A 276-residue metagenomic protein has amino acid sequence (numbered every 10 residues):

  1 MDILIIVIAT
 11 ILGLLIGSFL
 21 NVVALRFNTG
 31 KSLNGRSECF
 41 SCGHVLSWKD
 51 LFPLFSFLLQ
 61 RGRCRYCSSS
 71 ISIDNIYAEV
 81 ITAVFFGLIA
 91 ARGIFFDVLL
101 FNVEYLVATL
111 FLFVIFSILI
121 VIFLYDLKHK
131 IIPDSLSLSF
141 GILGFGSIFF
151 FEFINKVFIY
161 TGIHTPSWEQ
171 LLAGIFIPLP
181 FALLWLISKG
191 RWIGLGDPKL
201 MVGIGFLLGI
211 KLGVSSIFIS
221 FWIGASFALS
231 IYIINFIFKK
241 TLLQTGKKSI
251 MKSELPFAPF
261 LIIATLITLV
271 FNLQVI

Functional and structural regions predicted by a protein language model:
M1-I276: A membrane-topology feature that recognizes alpha-helical transmembrane segments and their immediate juxtamembrane
